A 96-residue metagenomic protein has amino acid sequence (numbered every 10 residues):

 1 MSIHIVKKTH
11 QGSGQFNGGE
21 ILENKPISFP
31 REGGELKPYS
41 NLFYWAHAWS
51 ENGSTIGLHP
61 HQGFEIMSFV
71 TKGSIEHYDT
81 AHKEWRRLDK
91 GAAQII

Functional and structural regions predicted by a protein language model:
S2-G34, N41-H61, S74-E76, W85-I95: Conserved short histidine dyad/triad with adjacent acidic residue
E65: Structured ligand/cofactor/substrate-binding pocket environments in proteins
S68: Structured binding elements
T71: Short HxH-centered metal-ligating active-site micro-motif
